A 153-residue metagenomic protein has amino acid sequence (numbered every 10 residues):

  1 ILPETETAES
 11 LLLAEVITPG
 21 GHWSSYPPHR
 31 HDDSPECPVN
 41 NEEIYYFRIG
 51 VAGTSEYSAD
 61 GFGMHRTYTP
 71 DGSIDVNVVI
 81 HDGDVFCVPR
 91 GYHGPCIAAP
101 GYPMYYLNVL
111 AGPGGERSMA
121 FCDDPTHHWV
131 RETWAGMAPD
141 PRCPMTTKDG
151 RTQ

Functional and structural regions predicted by a protein language model:
I1-I44: A short glycine-rich, His/Asp/Glu-containing loop-to-beta-strand
I1-P3, P100, L107-Q153: Double-stranded beta-helix
L11-L13, D75, V85: Intrinsic-disorder/low-complexity, polar/charged segments enriched in Ser/Thr/Lys/Arg/Asp/Glu/Gln
E42, D75, G101-Y106: Short edge beta-strand segments in beta-sheet-rich domains
F47-D82: A short beta-strand-loop-beta hairpin characteristic of the jelly-roll/cupin
V51-T54, P70-S73, Y92-P95, G101-Y102 (+1 more regions): Short Gly/Pro-enriched loop/turn and capping motifs at secondary-structure junctions
F62, V85, P103-Y105: Beta-sheet entry/capping signal
V79-G101: Conserved metal-binding segment of the jelly-roll/cupin
